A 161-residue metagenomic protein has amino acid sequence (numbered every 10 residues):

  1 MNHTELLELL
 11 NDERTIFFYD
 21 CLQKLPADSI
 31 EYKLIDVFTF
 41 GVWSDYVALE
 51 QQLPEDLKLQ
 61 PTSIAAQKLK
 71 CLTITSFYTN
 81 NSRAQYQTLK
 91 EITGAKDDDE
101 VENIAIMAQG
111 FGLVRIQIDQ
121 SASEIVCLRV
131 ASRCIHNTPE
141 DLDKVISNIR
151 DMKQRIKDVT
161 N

Functional and structural regions predicted by a protein language model:
M1-Q51: Eukaryotic partner-binding/assembly regions in large regulatory complexes
H3, T15, E31, Q67-C71 (+3 more regions): Generic preference for well-ordered alpha-helical elements
L6, I74, A108: Conserved, mostly hydrophobic/aromatic
F18-Y19, Y86-Q87, Q117-I118, V126-R129: Intrinsically disordered, low-complexity regions enriched in proline, serine, glycine and charged residues
T39-S76: Short alpha-helical segments that sit at the start of domains
N80-I92: Short acidic, hydrophobic short linear motifs in intrinsically disordered regions
A95-L113: Short amphipathic alpha-helical interaction segments
R115, A122-N161: Short, amphipathic alpha-helical interaction segments positioned at domain boundaries
